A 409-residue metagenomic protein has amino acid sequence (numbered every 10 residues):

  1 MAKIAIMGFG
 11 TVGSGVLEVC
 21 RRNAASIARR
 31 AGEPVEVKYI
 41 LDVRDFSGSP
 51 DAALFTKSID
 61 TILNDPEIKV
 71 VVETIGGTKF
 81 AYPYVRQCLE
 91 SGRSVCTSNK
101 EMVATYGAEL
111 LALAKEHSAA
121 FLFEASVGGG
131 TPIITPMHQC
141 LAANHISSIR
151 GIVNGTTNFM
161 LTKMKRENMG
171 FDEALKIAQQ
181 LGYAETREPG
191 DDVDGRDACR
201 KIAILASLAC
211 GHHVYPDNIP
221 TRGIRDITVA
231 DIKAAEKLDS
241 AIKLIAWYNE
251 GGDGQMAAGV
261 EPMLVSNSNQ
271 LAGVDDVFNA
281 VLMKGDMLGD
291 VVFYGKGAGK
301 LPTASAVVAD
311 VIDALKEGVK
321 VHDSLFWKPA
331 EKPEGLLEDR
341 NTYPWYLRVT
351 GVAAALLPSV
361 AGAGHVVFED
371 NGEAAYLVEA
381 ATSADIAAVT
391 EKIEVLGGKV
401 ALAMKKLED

Functional and structural regions predicted by a protein language model:
M1-S91: N-terminal glycine-/serine-/threonine-rich beta1-alpha1-beta2 phosphate-ribose binding loop of Rossmann-like
M7, T11, G15, V35 (+16 more regions): Conserved active-site and cofactor/substrate-binding residues in soluble primary-metabolism enzymes
P34, D192, H213-T221, G318-P329: Flexible, glycine/charged-enriched surface loops at secondary-structure junctions
I68, K115-D197: Rossmann-like NAD(P)H-binding beta-loop-alpha module
A81-Q87, S91, S98-H138: Rossmann-fold NAD(P)-binding glycine/threonine-rich loop
S148-R150, N158-L161, K165, Y183-G190 (+3 more regions): Catalytic, metal-anchored helix/loop core of enzyme active sites in primary metabolism
E173-G273, F278-A280: Substrate-binding/catalytic subdomain of NAD(P)-dependent oxidoreductase enzymes
V311-D409: A conserved regulatory-domain signal marking ACT and ACT-like small-molecule sensing domains and adjacent regulatory
